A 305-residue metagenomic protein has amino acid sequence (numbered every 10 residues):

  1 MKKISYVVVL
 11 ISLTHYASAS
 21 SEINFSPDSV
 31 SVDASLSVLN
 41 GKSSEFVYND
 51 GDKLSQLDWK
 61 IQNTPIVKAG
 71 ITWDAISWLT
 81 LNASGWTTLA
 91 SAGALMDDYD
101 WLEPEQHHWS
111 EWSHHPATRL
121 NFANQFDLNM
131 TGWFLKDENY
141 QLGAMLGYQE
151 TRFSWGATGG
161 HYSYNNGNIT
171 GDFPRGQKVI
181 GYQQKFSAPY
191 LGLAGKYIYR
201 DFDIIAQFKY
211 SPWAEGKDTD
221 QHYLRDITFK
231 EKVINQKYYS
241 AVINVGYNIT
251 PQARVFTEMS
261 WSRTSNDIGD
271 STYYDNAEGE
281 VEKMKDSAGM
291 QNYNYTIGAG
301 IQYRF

Functional and structural regions predicted by a protein language model:
K2-V9: Sec-dependent signal peptide recognition, specifically the positively charged N-region followed immediately by
S12-A17: N-terminal signal peptide c-region/cleavage motif recognized by signal peptidases
S18-A34, D201: Outer-membrane beta-barrel biogenesis signature
V32-N40, A83-L89, G132, A144-R152 (+3 more regions): Transmembrane beta-barrel strands of outer-membrane/channel proteins
G41-T64, T87-F126, E150-F186, S211-V242 (+1 more regions): Extracellular/periplasm-exposed beta-strand and loop segments of Gram-negative cell-envelope proteins, dominated by
K68-T72, I76, T80-N82, T88: Post-signal peptide N-terminal segment of secreted/secretory-pathway proteins
A69-W73, F126-G132, L146-Y148, L191-Y197 (+4 more regions): Residues on the lipid-exposed face of transmembrane beta-strands in outer-membrane beta-barrel proteins
S77-A83, D137-Y140, D201-I204, P251-T257: Repeated loop/turn-to-beta-strand initiation elements of outer-membrane beta-barrel proteins
